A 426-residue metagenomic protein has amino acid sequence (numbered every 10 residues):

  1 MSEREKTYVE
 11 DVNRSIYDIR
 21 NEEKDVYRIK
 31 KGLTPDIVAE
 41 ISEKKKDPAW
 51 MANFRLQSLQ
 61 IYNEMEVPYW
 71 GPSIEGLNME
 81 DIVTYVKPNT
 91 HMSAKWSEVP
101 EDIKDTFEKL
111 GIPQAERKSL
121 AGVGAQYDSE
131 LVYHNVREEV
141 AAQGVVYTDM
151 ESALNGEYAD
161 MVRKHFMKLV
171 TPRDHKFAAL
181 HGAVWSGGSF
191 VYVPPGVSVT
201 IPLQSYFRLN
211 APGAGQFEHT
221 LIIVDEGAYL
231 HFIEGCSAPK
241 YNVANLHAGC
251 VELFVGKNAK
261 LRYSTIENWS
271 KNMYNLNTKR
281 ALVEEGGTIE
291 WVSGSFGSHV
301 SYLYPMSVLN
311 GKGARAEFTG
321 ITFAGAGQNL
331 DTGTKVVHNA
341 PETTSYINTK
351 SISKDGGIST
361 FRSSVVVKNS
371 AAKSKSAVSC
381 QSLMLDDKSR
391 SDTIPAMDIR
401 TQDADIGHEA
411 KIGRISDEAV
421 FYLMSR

Functional and structural regions predicted by a protein language model:
E3-Y8, V12, Y27-D174, A178-A179 (+1 more regions): N-terminal amphipathic, basic helical "cap/leader" segment at the start of enzyme domains
I16-Y17, P341: Extended intrinsically disordered or low-complexity segments
D18-R20, P35-A39, D398-I399, D417: Short acidic (Asp/Glu) and glycine-rich catalytic loops that position anionic groups and cofactors
Y133-N135, E139-R426: Conserved beta-strand/loop scaffold segments within soluble protein domains that form the structured core and edges
